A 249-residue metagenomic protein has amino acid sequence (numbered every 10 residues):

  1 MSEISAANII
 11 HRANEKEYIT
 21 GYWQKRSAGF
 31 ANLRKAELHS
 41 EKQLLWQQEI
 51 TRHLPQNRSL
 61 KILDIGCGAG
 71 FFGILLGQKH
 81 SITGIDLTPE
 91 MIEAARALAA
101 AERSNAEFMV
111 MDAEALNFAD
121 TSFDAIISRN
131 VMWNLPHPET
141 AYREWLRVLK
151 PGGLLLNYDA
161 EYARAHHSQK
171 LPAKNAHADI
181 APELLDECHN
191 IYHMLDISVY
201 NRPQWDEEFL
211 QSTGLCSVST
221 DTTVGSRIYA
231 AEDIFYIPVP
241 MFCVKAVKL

Functional and structural regions predicted by a protein language model:
S2-R58, F71-L75, V224: Conserved class I S-adenosyl-L-methionine
R34, A160-A230: C-terminal alpha-helical "lid/dimerization" subdomain adjacent to the S-adenosyl-L-methionine
L63-A115: Class I SAM-dependent methyltransferase SAM/SAH-binding core
E114-A125: A short acidic, Gly/Pro-enriched loop at the edge of an enzyme's catalytic core that lines a small-molecule cofactor
A125-P138: A short SAM/SAH-binding and catalytic strip from SAM-dependent methyltransferases
E139-P151: A short glycine-rich, Lys/Arg-flanked "PGG" loop and its adjoining helix->strand segment in the class I
G153-A160: Conserved beta-strand signature within the Rossmann-like core of class I S-adenosyl-L-methionine
T213, A230-L249: Core SAM-dependent methyltransferase catalytic element
